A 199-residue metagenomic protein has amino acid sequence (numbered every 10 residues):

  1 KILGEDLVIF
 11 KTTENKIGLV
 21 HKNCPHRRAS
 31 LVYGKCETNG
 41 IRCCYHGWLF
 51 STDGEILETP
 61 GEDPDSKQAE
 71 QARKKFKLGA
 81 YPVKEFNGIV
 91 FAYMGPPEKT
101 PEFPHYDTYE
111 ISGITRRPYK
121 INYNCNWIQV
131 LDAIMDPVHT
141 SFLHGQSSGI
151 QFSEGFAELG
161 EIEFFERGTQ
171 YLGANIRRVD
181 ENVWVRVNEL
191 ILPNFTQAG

Functional and structural regions predicted by a protein language model:
K1-R116, V187, N194, G199: Rieske [2Fe-2S] iron-sulfur-binding domain
K16, F91, P97-G199: C-terminal catalytic domain of Rieske-type non-heme iron oxygenases
